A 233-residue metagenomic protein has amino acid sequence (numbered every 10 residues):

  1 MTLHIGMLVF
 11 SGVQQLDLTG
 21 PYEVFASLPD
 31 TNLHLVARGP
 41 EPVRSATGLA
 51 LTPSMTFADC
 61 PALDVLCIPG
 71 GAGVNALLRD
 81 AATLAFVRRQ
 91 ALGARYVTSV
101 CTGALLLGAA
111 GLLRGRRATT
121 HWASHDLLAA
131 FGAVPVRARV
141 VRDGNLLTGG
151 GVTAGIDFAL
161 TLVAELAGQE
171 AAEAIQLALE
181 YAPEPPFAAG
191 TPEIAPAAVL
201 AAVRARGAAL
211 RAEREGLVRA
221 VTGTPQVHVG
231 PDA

Functional and structural regions predicted by a protein language model:
M1-V97, A104-A109, H125-L127, V134-R137 (+1 more regions): Extended, subdomain-level signal for the structured scaffold at the beginning of enzyme domains
V97-T98, A118: A short beta-strand/loop micro-motif in the catalytic core of glycosyltransferases that engages the nucleotide-sugar
G103-L106, A110-G155: A contiguous binding-surface segment within folded domains or other stable secondary-structure elements
